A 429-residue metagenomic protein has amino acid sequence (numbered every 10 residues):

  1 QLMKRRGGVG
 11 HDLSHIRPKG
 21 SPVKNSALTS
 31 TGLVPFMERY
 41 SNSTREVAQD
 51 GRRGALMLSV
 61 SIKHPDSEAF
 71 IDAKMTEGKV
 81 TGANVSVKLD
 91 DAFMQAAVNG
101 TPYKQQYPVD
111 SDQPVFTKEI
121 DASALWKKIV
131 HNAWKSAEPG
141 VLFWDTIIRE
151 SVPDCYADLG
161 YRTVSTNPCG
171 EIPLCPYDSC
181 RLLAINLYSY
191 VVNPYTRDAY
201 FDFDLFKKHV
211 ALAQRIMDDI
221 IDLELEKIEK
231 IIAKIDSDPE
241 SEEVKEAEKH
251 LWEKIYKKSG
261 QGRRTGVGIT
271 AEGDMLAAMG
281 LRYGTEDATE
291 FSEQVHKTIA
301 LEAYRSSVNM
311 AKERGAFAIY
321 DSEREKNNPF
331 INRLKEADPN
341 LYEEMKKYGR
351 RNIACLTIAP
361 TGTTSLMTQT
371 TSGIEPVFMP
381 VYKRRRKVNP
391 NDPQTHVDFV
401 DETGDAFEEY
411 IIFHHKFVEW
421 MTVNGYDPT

Functional and structural regions predicted by a protein language model:
Q1-T429: Long, C-terminal-biased catalytic regions of enzyme "large/alpha" subunits
